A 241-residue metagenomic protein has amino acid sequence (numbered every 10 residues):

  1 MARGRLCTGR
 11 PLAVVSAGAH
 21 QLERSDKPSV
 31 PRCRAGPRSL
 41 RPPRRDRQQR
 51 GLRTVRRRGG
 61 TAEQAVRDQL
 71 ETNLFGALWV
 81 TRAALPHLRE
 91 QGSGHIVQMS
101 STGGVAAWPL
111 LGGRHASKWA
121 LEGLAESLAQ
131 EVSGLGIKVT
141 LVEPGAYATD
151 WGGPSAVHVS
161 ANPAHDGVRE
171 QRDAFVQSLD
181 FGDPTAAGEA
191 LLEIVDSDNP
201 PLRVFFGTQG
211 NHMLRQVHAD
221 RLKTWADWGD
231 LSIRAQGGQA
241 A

Functional and structural regions predicted by a protein language model:
P11-K27: Rossmann-fold cofactor-recognition segment
A35-Q48, T54: A glycine-rich helix->loop->beta "capping" turn within Rossmann-like NAD(P)(H)-dependent oxidoreductase domains
R53, T61, A107-H115, S127: Active-site loop-to-helix junction immediately N-terminal to the catalytic Tyr of the SDR YXXXK motif in Rossmann-fold
R57-R58, A65-R67: Substrate-binding pocket helix/loop in short-chain dehydrogenase/reductase
T81, S117: Active-site helix of classical SDR
S101: Residue(s) in the substrate-gating loop at a strand-loop-helix junction that position the organic substrate next
G134-P200: SDR active-site lid
